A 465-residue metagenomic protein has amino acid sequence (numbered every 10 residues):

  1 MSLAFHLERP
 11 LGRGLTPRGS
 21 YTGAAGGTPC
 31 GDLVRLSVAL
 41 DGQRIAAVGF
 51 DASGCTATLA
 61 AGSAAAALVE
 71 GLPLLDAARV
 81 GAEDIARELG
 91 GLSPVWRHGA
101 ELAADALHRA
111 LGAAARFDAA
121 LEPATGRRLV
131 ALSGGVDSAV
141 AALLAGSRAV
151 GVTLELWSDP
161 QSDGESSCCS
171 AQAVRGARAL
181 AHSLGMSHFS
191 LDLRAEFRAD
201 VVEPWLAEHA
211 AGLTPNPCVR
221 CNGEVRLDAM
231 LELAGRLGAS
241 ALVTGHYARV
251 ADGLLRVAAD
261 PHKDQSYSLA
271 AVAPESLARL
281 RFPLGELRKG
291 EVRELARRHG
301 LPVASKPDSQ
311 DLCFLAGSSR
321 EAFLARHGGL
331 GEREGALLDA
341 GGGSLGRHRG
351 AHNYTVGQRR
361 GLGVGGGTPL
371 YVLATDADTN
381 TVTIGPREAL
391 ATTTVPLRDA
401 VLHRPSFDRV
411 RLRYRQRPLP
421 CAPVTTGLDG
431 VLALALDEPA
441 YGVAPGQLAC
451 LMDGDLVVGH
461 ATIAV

Functional and structural regions predicted by a protein language model:
M1-L129, G151: Domain-level signature for proteins that mediate thiol-based redox and metal-cofactor handling
G31, G54, T58, L74 (+9 more regions): Generic structural signal for well-ordered, non-membrane alpha-helical segments in soluble metabolic enzymes
A39, L111, L231-G235, A325: Generic structural signal for well-ordered alpha-helical scaffold segments
R44-A47, V150, T381-T383, A433: General beta-strand recognition
G62, A67, I85, A210-G212 (+1 more regions): Acidic/polar active-site rim loop that often engages polyanionic ligands
P73-L75, L92, S187, S240 (+2 more regions): Short coil/loop linkers at secondary-structure junctions
F117-A270, R281, G290-E291, R297: ATP-dependent adenylation/nucleotidyltransferase module used to activate substrates
S133-V136, V243-V250, L254-V465: AMP-forming adenylation/ATP pyrophosphatase catalytic core
